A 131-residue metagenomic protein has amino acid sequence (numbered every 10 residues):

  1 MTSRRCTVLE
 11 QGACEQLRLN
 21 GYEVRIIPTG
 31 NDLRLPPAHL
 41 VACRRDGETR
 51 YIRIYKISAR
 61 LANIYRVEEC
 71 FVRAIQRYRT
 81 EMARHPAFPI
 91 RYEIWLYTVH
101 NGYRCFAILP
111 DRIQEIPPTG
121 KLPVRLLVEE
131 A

Functional and structural regions predicted by a protein language model:
S3-T7, Q11, L19-L35, C43-R112: Catalytic cores of nucleic-acid endonucleases
A38: Residue-level detector of short, conserved catalytic/binding motifs and their immediate flanks
A42-C43, P118: Intrinsically disordered, low-complexity segments enriched in glycine/proline and serine/threonine
R104-A131: Intrinsically disordered, low-complexity terminal regions enriched in charged/polar residues
